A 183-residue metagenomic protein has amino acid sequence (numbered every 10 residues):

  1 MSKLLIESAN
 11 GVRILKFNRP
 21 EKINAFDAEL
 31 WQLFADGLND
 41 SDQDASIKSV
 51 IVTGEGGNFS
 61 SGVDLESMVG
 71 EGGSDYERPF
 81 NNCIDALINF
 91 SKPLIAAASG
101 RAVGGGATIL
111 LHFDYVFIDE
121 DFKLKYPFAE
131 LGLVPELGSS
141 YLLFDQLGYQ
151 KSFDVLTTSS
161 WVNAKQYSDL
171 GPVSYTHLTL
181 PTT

Functional and structural regions predicted by a protein language model:
M1-E55, D85, V173: Conserved CoA-thioester-binding segment of acyl-CoA-metabolizing enzymes
L15, V52, D64, I109-L110 (+1 more regions): Hydrophobic/aromatic residues within transmembrane alpha-helices of multi-pass small-molecule transporters
Q32, S46, G54-A86, A102: Glycine- (often His-adjacent) and acidic-residue-rich active-site loop that binds/positions the CoA thioester
S61-V63, L143, K151-S160: Short helix- or helix-capping micro-motifs that position conserved polar/aromatic residues at function-defining sites
A86-L131, P135, W161: Glycine-rich beta-to-alpha active-site loop
S160-Q166: Acidic, divalent-metal-coordinating active-site segment for phosphoryl/phosphodiester hydrolysis, typified by short
T176-T182: Conserved small/polar residues in nucleotide/adenosyl-binding loops
